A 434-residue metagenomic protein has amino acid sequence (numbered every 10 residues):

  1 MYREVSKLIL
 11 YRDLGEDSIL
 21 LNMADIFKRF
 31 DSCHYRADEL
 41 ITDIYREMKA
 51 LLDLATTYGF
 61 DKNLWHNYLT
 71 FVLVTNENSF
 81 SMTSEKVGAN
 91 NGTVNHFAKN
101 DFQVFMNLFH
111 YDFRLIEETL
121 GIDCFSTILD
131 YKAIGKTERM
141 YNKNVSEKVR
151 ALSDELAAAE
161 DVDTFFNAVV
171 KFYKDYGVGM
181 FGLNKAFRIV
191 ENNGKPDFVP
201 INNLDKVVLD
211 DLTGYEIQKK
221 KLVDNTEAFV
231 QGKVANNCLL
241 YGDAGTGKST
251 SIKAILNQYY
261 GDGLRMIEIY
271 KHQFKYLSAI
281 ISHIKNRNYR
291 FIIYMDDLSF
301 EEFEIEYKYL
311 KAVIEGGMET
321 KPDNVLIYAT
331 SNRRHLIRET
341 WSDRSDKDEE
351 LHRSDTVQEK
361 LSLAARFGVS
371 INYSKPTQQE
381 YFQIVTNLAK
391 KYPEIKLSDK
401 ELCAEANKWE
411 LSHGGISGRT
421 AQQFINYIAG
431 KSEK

Functional and structural regions predicted by a protein language model:
M1-A157: Intrinsically disordered, low-complexity N-terminal extensions of AAA+/P-loop NTPases that precede the structured
G135-F198: Interdomain "pre-motor" coupling segment immediately N-terminal to P-loop NTPase/helicase cores
S153-L156, P200-K220: Dynamic helix-loop-helix/coil hinge segments at AAA+ ATPase domain boundaries and subdomain interfaces
N237-I269, A279-K285: Walker A/P-loop
L264-I267, S278-P322: Conserved nucleotide-sensing/catalytic segment adjacent to the nucleotide-binding pocket in NTP-handling enzymes
E301-E349, D355: Conserved catalytic/switch belt of AAA+ P-loop NTPases
D348-L361, G368-F382: Conserved AAA+ ATPase "SRH/arginine-finger" region at the nucleotide-binding site
S370, S374-K434: C-terminal alpha-helical "lid" subdomain
